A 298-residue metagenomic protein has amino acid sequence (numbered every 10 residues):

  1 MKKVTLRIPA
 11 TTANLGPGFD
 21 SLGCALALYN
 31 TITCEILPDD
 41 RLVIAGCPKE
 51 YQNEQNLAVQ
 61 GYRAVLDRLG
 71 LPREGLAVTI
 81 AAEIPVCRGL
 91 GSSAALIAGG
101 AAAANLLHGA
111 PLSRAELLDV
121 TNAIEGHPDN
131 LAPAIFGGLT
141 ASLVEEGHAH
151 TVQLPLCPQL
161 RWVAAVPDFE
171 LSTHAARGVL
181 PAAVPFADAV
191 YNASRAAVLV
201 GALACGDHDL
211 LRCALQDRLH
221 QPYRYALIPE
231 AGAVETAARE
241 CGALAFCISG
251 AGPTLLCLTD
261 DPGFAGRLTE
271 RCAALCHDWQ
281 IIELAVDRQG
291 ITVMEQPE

Functional and structural regions predicted by a protein language model:
M1-R88, A102, L106, A110-L112 (+2 more regions): ATP-binding N-lobe of GHMP and related small-molecule kinases
D20-G23, N122-A132, A149-P155, V200 (+1 more regions): A generic local secondary-structure boundary/capping motif
L28, G138, V166-L171, R218-L219 (+2 more regions): Glycine-rich beta-alpha junction loops
E35, A134-E145, L256-D260, M294-Q296: Short beta-strand-to-turn element immediately C-terminal to the catalytic PLP-Schiff-base lysine in fold type I
P72-H150: Gly/Ser-rich oxyanion-binding loop with an adjacent helix/lid that shapes the negatively charged ligand pocket
A164-A226: Active-site rim beta-loop-alpha module in soluble metabolic enzymes
L203-E298: Glycine-rich, charge-dense phosphate/pyrophosphate-binding loop(s) and the adjacent flexible "lid"/catalytic subdomain
